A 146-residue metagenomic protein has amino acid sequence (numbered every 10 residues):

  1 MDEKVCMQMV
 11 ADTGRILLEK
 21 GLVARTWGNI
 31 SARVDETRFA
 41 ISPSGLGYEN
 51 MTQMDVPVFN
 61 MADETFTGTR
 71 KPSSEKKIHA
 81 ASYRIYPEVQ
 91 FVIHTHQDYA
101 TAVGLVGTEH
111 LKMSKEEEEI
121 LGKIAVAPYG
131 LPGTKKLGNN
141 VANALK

Functional and structural regions predicted by a protein language model:
M1-K146: Glycine-rich flexible loops
